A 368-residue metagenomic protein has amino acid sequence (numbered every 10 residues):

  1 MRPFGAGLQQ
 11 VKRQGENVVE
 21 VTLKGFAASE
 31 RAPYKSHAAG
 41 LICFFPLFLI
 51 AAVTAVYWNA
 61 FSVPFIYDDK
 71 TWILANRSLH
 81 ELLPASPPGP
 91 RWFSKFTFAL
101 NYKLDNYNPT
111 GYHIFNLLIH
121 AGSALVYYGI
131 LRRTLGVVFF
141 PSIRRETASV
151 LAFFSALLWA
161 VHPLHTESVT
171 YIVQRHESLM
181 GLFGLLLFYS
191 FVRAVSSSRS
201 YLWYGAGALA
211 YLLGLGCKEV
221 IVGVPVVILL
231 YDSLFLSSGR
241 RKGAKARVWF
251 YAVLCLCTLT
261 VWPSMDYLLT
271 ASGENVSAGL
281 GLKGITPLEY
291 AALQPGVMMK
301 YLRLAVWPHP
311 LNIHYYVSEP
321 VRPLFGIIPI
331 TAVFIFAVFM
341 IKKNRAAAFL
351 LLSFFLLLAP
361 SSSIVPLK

Functional and structural regions predicted by a protein language model:
P3-Q9: Extreme N-terminal basic, low-complexity initiation segments that serve as generic localization/processing leaders
K12-K368: Polytopic membrane enzymes that build or remodel cell-surface glycoconjugates and lipids
